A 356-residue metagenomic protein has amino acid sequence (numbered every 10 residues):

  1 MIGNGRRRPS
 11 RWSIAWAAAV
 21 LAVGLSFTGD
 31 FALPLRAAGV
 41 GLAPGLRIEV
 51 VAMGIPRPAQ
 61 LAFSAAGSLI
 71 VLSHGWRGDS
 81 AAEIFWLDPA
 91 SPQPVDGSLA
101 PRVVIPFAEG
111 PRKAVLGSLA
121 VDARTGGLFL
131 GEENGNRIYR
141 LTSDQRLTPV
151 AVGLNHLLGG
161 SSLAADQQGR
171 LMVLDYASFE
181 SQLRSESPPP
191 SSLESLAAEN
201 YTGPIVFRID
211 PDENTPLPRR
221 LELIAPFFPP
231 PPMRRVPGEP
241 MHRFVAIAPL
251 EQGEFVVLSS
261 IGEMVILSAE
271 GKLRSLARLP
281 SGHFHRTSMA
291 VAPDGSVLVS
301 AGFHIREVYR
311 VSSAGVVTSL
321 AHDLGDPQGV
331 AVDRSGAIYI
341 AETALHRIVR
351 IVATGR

Functional and structural regions predicted by a protein language model:
G29-G45, P94: Blade/loop signatures of beta-propeller domains
G54-A66, A81, G110-G126, L154-R170 (+5 more regions): Beta-rich, blade/repeat-based domains predominating in secreted/periplasmic proteins but also intracellular
S68-V71, G127-F129, R170-M172, E254-V257 (+2 more regions): Conserved beta-propeller blade signature
S73-A82, L174-G203: Short, conserved, GDST-rich strand-edge loop motifs in beta-rich repeat architectures
H74-W76, E133, Y176-S178, S259-I261 (+2 more regions): Short loop/turn segments immediately following the C-termini of beta-strands
A81-W86, R137-Y139, P204-F207, E263-V265 (+2 more regions): A short loop-to-beta-strand structural motif that recurs across blades of beta-propeller domains
G97-P111, V152-N155, N214-G238, R278-P280: Surface-exposed loop and turn segments in beta-propeller and other repeat-based domains that flank or scaffold
Q328-R356: Blade-level signature of beta-propeller repeat domains, shared across WD40, Kelch, NHL, RCC1 and BNR/Asp-box propellers
